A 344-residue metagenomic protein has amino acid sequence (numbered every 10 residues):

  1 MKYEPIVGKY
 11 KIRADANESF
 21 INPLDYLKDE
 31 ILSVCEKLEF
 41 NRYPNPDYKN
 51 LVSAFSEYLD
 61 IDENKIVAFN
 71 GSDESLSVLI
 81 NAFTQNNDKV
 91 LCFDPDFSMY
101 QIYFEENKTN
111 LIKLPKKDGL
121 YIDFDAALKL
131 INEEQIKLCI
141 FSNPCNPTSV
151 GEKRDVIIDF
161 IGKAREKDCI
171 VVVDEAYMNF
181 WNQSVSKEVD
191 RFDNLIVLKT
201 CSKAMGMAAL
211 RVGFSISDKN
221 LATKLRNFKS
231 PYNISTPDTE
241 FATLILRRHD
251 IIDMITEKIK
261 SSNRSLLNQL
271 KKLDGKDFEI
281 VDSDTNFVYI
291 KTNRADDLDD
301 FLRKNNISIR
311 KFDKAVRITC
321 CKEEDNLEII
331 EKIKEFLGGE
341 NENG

Functional and structural regions predicted by a protein language model:
M1-R42, E134: N-terminal "arm"/small-domain region of PLP-dependent enzymes with the aminotransferase-like
N22-L24, N194-K272, E279-I280: PLP-dependent aminotransferase class I/II
S56-V78, F93: Short loop-beta-helix segment that forms the pyridoxal 5′-phosphate
A82-F141: PLP-dependent aminotransferase-like
D118-Y177: Active-site phosphate-binding strand-loop segment of PLP-dependent enzymes
G151, V212-K219, I290-K291, C321: Short beta-strand-to-turn element immediately C-terminal to the catalytic PLP-Schiff-base lysine in fold type I
D155, D296, F301-K304, S308-R310 (+1 more regions): PLP-dependent enzyme catalytic core of the Aspartate aminotransferase-like
K260-N263, K272-N305, C320: Conserved PLP-binding catalytic core of the aspartate aminotransferase-like
